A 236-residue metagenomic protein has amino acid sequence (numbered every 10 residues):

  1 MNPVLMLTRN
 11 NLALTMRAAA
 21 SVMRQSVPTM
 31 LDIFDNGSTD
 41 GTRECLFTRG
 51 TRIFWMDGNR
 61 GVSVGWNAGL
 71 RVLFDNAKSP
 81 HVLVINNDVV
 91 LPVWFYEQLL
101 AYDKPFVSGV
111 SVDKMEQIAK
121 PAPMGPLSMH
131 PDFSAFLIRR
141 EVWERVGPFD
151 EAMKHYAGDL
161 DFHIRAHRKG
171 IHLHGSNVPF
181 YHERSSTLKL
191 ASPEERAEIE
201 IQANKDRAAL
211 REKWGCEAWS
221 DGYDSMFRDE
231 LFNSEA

Functional and structural regions predicted by a protein language model:
A20-T29: Short, acidic, metal-binding catalytic loop of nucleotide-sugar glycosyltransferases
F34-E44, V89-V90: A conserved acidic beta->alpha catalytic loop
M56-L73: Glycine-rich, basic loop-to-helix element that forms the pyrophosphate-binding segment of sugar-nucleotide handling
K78-V90: Short beta-strand-to-loop acidic/aromatic patch adjacent to the donor-nucleotide binding site
V89-A122: Conserved donor NDP-sugar-binding/catalytic core segment of glycosyltransferases
I118-E141, E195: A recurrent flexible, glycine/aromatic-enriched loop bordering the glycosyltransferase active site that acts as
F136, V142-V146, A152-P179: A short, conserved alpha-helix in the catalytic core of glycosyltransferases
H174-A197: Active-site donor/metal-binding and catalytic loop motifs of nucleotide-sugar-dependent glycosylation enzymes
